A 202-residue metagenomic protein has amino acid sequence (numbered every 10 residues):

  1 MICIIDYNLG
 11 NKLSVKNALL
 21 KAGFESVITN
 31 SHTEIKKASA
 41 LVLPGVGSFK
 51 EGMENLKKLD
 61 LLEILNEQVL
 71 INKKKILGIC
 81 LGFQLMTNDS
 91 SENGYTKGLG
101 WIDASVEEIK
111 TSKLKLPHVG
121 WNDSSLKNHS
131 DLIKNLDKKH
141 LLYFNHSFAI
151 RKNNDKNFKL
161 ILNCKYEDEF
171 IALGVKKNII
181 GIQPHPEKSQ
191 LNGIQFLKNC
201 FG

Functional and structural regions predicted by a protein language model:
I2-F24, P184-K188: N-terminal beta1-alpha1 ligand-phosphate binding loop
S26-K37: Short acidic low-complexity segments
A40: Short, Asp-centered acidic motifs that coordinate Mg2+ and/or phosphate in catalytic or ligand-binding sites
L43: N-terminal nucleotide-binding beta1-loop-alpha1 segment
G47-G120: Cysteine-nucleophile active-site neighborhood
L70-I71, A104-G202: Amide-donor transfer/coupling interface in amidating biosynthetic enzymes
